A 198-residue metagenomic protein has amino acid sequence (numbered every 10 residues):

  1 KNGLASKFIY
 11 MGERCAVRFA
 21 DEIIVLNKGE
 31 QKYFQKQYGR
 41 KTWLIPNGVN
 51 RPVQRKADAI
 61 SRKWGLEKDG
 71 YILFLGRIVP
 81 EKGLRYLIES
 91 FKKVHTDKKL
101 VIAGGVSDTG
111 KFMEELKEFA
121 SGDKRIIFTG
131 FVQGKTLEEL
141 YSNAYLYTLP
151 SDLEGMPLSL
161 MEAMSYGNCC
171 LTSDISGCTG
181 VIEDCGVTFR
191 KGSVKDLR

Functional and structural regions predicted by a protein language model:
Y10-K56, L66: Donor nucleotide-sugar binding/catalytic pocket of nucleotide-sugar-dependent glycosyltransferases
K32, T96-R125, T129, K135-T136: Short, structured helix-loop element that forms part of the nucleotide-activated donor/catalytic region
G70, F74, V79-K93, K111-E114 (+1 more regions): A conserved mid-protein helix/loop that constitutes part of the nucleotide-sugar donor-binding site
F131-V132, E139-A144: Short alpha-helical donor nucleotide-sugar binding micro-motif in glycosyltransferases
Y147-T148: A short hydrophobic beta-strand element within the catalytic core of glycosyltransferases that build diverse glycans
D152: Aromatic "clamp/platform" in nucleotide-sugar-dependent glycosyltransferases that forms part of the donor/acceptor
C169-T172: Short hydrophobic beta-strand element within catalytic cores of glycosyltransferases and related nucleotide-activated
V187-V194: Conserved acidic donor-binding segment of nucleotide-sugar-dependent glycosyltransferases
